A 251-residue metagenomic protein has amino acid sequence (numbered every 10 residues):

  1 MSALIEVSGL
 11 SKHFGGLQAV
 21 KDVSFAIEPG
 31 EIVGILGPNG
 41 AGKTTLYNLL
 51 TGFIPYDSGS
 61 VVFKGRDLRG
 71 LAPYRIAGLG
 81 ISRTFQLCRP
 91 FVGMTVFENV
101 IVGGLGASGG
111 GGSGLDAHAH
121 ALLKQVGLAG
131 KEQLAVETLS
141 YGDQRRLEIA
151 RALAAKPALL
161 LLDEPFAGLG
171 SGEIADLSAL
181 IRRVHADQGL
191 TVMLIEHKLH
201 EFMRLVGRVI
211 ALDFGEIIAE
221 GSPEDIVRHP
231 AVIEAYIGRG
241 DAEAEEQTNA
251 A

Functional and structural regions predicted by a protein language model:
S2-A251: Glycine-rich phosphate-binding loops of nucleotide-dependent enzymes
